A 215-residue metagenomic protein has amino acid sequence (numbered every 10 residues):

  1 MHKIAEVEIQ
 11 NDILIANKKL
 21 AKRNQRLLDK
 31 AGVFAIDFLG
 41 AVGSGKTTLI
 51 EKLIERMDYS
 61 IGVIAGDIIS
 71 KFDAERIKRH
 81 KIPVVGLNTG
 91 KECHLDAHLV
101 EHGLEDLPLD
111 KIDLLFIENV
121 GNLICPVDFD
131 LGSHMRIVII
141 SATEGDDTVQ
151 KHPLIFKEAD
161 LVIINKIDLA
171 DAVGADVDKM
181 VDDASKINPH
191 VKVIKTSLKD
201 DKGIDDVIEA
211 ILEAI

Functional and structural regions predicted by a protein language model:
M1-R23, L169, K199, G203 (+2 more regions): Iron-sulfur (Fe-S) cluster-binding modules
I4-L39, S44, L53-H134, G145-D147 (+1 more regions): Nucleotide-state-sensitive switch-loop elements of NTP-binding domains
L49: Hydrophobic positions on the alpha1 helix immediately C-terminal to the Walker A/P-loop
D67, N165, S197: Active-site glycine-centered loops adjacent to acidic/histidine catalytic or metal-binding residues that shape
S70-A74, T148-H152, D176-D183: Short, glycine/polar-rich helix-capping loops at beta-to-alpha or helix-loop-helix junctions that flank or form
G132-M135, K157-D160, N188-V191: Short glycine-/polar-rich loops that comprise or flank the Walker A/P-loop and associated switch/sensor motifs
H134-T143, D160-N165: Conserved phosphate-donor/acceptor-positioning beta-strand/loop module used by diverse small-molecule
L169-I215: Canonical P-loop GTPase G-domain recognition
